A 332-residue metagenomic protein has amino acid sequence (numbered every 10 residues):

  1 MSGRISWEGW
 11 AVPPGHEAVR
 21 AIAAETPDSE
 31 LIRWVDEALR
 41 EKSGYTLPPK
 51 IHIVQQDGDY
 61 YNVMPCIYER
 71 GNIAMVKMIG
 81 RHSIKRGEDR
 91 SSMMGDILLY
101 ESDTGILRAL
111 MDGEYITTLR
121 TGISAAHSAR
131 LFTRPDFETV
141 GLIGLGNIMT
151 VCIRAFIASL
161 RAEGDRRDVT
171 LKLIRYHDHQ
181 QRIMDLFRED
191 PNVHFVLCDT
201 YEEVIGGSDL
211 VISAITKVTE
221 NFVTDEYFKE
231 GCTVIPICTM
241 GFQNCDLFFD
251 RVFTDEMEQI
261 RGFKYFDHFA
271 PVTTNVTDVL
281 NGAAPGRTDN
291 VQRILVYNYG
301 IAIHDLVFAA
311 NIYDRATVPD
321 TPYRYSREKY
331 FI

Functional and structural regions predicted by a protein language model:
M1-T118, A126, I303-L306, Y313-D314 (+1 more regions): N-terminal ligand-binding/catalytic initiation module
V19-I22, C245-I332: Adenosine-phosphate binding glycine-rich loop
H82, I106, M149, V218-T219 (+3 more regions): Glycine-rich nucleotide phosphate-binding loop and flanking beta-alpha elements of Rossmann-like dinucleotide-binding
A125, D136-S159, I174-H179: Glycine-rich adenosine-cofactor-binding loop
F132-T139, K229-E230: Short helix-loop-beta connector
F156-L160, E226-Y227, A316: Active-site catalytic pocket residues across diverse enzymes, especially alpha/beta-hydrolases
S159-F187: NAD(P)-binding Rossmann-fold cofactor-contacting core
N192-D267: Rossmann-like adenosine-cofactor binding region
